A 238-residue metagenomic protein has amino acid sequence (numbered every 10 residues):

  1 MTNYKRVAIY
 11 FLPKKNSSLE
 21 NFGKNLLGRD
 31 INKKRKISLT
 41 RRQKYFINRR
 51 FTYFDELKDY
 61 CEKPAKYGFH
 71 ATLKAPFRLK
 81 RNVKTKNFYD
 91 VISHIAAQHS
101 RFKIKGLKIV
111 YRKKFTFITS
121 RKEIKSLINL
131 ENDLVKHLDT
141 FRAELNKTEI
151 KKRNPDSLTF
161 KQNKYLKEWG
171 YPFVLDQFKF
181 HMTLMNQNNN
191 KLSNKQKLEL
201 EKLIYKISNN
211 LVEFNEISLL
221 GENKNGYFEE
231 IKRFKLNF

Functional and structural regions predicted by a protein language model:
M1-R112, N129-S208, K224-F238: Basic, often amphipathic N-terminal segments
V110-E123, L219-N225: Short, conserved secondary-structure transition motifs
T119-D133: Internal, conserved structured core segments that host functional sites
I204, E213-E222: Low-complexity, intrinsically disordered Gly/Pro/Thr-rich segments
